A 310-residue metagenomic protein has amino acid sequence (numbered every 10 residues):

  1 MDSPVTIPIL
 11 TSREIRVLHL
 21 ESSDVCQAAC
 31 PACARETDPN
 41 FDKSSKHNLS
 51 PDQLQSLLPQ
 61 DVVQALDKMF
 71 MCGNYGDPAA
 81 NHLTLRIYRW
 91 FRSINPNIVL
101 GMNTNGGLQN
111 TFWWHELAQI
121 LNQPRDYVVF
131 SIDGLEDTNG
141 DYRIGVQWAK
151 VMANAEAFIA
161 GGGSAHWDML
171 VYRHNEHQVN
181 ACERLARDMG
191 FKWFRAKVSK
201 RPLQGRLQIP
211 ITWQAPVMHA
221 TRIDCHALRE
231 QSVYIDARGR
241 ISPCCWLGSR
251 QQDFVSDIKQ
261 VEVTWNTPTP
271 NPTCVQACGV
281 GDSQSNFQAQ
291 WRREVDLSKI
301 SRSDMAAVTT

Functional and structural regions predicted by a protein language model:
M1-R16, E36, N40, R240-T310: Flexible mid-to-C-terminal extensions adjoining Fe-S/redox cofactors in radical SAM and related proteins
M1-Y127, D141, G145-A149, A153 (+3 more regions): Conserved alpha-helical substructure of the radical SAM core
L10-T11, H226-L228: Residue-level marker of regulatory loop/turn positions in helix-turn-helix DNA-binding domains and in histidine
V17, E21, Q64-C72, N97-G101 (+4 more regions): Conserved C-terminal portion of the radical SAM core fold that forms the substrate/S-adenosylmethionine-binding
L20, D24-Q27, H219, P268 (+1 more regions): Processing junctions and N-termini across compartments
V25-Q27, D38-N40, G76, G107-Q109 (+7 more regions): Short, solvent-exposed loop/turn segments at secondary-structure junctions
A32-A34, R195, P243: Hydrophobic residues in well-ordered beta-strands that form the structural core
N81, T111-F112, E176-V179, Q204-L207 (+1 more regions): Short, solvent-exposed polar/charged micro-motifs at secondary-structure junctions
